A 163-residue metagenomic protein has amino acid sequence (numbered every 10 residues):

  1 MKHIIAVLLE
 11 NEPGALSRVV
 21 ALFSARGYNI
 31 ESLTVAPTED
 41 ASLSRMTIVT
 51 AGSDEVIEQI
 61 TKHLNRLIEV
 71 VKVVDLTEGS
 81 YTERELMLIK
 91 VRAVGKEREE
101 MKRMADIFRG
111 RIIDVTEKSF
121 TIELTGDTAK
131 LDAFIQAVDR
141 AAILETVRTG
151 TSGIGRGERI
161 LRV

Functional and structural regions predicted by a protein language model:
M1-R45, V49-V163: Long, contiguous binding/interaction regions
